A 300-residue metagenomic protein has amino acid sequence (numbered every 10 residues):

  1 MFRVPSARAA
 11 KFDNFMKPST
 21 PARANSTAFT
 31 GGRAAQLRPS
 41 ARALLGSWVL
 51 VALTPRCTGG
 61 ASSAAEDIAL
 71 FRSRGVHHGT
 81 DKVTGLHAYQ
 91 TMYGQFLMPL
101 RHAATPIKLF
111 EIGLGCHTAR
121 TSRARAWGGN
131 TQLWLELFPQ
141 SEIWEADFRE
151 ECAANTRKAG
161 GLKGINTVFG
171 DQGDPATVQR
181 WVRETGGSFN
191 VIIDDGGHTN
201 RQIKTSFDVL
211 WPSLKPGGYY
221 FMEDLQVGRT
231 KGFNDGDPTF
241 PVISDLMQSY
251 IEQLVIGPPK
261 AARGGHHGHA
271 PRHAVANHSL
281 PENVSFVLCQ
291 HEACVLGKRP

Functional and structural regions predicted by a protein language model:
M1-L37: Short, low-complexity, Lys/Arg-enriched N-terminal segments of secretory-pathway carbohydrate enzymes
S6, V51-L53: Intrinsic disorder/low-complexity segments, especially N-terminal tails and targeting/processing regions
G32, A41, P55-I193, G197-M222 (+1 more regions): A short alpha-helical cap/connector motif
R38-L44: Transmembrane alpha-helices of multi-pass eukaryotic membrane proteins
